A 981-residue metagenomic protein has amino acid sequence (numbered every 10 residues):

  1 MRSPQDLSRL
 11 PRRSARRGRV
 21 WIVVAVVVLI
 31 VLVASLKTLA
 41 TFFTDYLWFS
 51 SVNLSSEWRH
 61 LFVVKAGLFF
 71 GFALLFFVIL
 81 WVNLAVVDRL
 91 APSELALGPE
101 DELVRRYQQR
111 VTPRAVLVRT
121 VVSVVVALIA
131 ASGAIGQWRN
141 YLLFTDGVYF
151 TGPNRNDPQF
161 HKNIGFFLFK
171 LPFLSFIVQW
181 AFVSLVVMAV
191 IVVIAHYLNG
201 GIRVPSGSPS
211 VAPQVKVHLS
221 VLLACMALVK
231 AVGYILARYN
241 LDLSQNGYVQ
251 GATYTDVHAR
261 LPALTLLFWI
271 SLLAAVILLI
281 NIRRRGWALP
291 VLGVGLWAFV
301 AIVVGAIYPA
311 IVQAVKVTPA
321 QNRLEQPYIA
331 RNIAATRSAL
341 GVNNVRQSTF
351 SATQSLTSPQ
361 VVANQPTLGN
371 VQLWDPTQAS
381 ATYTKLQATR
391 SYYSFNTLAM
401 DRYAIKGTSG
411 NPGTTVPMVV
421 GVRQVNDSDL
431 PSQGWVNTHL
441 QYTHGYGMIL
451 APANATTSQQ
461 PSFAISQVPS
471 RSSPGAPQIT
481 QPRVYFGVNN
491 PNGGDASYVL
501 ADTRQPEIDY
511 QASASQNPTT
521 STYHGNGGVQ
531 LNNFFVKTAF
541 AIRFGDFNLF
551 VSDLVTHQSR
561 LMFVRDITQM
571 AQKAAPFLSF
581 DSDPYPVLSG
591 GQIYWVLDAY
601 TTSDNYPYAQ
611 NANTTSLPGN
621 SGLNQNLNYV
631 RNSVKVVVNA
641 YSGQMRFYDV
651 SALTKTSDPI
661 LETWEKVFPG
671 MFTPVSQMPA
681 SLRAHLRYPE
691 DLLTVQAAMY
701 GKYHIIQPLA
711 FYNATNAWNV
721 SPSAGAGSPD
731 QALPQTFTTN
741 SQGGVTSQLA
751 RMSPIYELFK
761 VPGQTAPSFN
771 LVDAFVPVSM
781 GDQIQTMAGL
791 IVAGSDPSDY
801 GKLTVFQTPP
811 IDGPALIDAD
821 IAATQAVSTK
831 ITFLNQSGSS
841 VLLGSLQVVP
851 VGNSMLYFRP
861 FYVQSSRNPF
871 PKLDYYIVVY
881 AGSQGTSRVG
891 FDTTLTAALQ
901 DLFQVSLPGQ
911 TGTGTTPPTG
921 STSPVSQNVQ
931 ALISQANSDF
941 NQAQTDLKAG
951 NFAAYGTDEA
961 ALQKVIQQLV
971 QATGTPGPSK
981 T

Functional and structural regions predicted by a protein language model:
S3-R13, R19, A25-S50, L54-A949 (+1 more regions): Soluble extracytoplasmic regions of secretory-pathway and membrane proteins
